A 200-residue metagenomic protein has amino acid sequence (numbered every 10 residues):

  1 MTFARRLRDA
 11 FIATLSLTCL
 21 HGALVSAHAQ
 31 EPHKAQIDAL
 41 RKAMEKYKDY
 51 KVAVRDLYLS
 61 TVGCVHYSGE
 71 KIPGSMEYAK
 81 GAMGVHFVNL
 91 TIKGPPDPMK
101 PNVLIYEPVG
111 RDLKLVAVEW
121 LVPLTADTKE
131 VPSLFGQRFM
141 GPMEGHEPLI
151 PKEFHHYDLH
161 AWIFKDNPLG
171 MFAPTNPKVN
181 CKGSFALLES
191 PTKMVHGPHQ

Functional and structural regions predicted by a protein language model:
T2-T14: Bacterial N-terminal signal peptides that target proteins for export
F11-T14, T18, K51: Short, flexible helical or helix-coil boundary motifs
L17-S26: C-terminal segment of classical bacterial N-terminal signal peptides
Q30-Q200: Primary mode marks residue(s) on the alpha4-beta5-alpha5 output face of response regulator receiver
